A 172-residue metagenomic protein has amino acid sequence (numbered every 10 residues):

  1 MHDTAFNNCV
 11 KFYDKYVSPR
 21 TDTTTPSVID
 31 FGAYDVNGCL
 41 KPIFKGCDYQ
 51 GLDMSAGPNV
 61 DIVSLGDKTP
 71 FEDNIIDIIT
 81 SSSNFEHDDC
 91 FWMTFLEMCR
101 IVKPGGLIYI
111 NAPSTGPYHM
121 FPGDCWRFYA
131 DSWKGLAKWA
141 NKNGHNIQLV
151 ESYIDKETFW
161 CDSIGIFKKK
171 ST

Functional and structural regions predicted by a protein language model:
M1-N74, I78: Conserved N-terminal segment of class I S-adenosyl-L-methionine
D30, S81, I110: Redox-cofactor binding/interface segments in oxidoreductases and associated redox assembly factors
D35, A56, S83-E86, K156 (+1 more regions): Short, flexible loop/turn elements at secondary-structure junctions
Y49, A56-G57, E86-H87, P113-S114: Intrinsically disordered, low-complexity segments enriched in polar/charged residues with Gly/Pro, especially when
Y49-D53, P70-N74, N84-F85, I101-V102 (+1 more regions): Short, surface-exposed linear patches
L65, T80-S83, P122: Generic anion/oxyanion-binding catalytic loop in active/binding sites
D77-D89: A short SAM/SAH-binding and catalytic strip from SAM-dependent methyltransferases
D89-T172: S-adenosyl-L-methionine-dependent methyltransferase catalytic module, highlighting the catalytic core
